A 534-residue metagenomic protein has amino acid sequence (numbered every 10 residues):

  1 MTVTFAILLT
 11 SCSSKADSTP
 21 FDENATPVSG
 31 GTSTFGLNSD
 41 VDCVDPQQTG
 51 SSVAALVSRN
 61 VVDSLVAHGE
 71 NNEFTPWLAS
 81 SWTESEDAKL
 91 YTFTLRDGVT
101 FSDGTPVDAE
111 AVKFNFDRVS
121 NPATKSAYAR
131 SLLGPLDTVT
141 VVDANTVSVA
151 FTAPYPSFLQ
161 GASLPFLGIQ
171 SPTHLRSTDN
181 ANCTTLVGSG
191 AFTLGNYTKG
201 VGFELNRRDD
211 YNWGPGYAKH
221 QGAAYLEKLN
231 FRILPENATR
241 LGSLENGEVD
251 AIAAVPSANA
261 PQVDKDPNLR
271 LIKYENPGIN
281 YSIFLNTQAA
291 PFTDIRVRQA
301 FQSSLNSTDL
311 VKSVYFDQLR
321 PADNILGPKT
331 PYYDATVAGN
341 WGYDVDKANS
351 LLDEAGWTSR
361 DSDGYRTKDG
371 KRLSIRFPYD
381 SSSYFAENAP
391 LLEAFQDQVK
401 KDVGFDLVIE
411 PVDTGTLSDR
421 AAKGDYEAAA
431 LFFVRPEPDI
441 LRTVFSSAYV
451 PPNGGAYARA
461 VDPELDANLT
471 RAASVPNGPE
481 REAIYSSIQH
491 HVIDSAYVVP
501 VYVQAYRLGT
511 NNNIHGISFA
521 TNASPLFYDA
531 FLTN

Functional and structural regions predicted by a protein language model:
L8-S11: C-terminal motif of bacterial Sec signal peptides marking the signal peptidase cleavage site
G36-E86, D117: N-terminal lobe/hinge region of extracytoplasmic solute-binding protein
E73, S163-A224, K228-N230, V345-D346 (+1 more regions): Gly/Pro-rich hinge or "lid" segments in bacterial periplasmic/extracellular proteins
S81-K125, V142, S148-A150, P291-T293: Aromatic- and charge-enriched surface segment that lines or borders ligand/interaction sites
T94, R130-H174, A191-T198: Surface-exposed binding/hinge segments that line and control ligand-binding clefts or catalytic entry sites
F192, N286, P321-D361, S382-N388: Structural transition elements
T198-G202, S304-A335, A348, E387-Q396 (+2 more regions): Detector for C-terminal structural segments
W213-Q262, G404, D413: Ligand-site clamp/hinge motif
